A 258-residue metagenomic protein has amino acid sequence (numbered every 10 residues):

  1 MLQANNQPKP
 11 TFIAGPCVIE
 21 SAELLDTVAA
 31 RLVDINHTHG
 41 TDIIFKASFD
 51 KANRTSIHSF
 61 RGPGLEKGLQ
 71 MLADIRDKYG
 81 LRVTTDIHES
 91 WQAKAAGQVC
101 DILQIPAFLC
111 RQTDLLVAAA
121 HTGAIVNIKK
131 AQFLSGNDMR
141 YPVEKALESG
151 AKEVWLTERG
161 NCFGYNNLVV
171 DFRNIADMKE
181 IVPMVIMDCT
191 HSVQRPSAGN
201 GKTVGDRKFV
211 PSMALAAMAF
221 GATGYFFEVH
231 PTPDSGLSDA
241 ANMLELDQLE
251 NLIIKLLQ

Functional and structural regions predicted by a protein language model:
M1-I13, Q70: N-terminal amphipathic alpha-helix/helix-capping segment at the start of soluble metabolic enzymes
Q7-T11, H39-I43, D77-V83, V99-D101 (+4 more regions): Short, well-ordered coil/turn segments that N-cap beta-strands
F12-L24, I44-L65, V229-A240: Glycine-rich, proline-tolerant flexible connector loops at the mouths of alpha/beta enzymes
I19-L32, P63-Q70, V204-S212: Glycine-rich anion/phosphate-binding loops
L32-D34, T38-H39, H58-T84, A119-I125 (+3 more regions): Alpha-helix-loop-beta-strand connector modules within alpha/beta enzyme cores
P63-G64, K78-Q92, D101-D114, A124-G136 (+1 more regions): Catalytic beta/alpha-barrel core
G123, N127-V229: Catalytic alpha/beta core domains of metabolic enzymes, predominantly
A216-Q258: Structured C-terminal cap/extension of enzyme domains
